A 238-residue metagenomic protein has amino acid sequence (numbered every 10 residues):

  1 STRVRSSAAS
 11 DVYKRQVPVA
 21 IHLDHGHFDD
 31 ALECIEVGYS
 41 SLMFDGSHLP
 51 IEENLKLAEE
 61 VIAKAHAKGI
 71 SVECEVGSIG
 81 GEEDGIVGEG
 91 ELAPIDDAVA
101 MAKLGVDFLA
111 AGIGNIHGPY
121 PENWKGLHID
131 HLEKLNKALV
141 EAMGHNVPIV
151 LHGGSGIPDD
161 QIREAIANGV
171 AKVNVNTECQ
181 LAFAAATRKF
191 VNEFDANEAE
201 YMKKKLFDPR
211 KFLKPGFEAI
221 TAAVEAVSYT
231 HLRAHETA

Functional and structural regions predicted by a protein language model:
S1-A9, Y13, H231-A234, A238: Single conserved hydrophobic/aromatic residue that forms the stacking wall/gate of nucleotide- or nucleobase-binding
S10-D30: Active-site cofactor/substrate anionic-group-binding motifs, chiefly glycine- and Lys/Arg-rich phosphate-binding loops
S10-V17, L57-I70, C74, K125-N146: Alpha-helix-loop-beta-strand connector modules within alpha/beta enzyme cores
V19-L23, L42-F44, V72-C74, L109-A111 (+2 more regions): Hydrophobic faces of well-ordered beta-strands that scaffold small-molecule active sites in alpha/beta enzyme cores
F28-H48, L57, A63-S71, G77-E122 (+1 more regions): Alpha/beta enzyme core
D29-E33, G156-N168: Catalytic cores of alpha/beta
F44-I51, I113-H117, G169-A184: Glycine-rich phosphate-binding active-site loops on the catalytic face of alpha/beta enzymes
Q161-R233: C-terminal alpha-helical cap/extension of soluble enzyme domains
